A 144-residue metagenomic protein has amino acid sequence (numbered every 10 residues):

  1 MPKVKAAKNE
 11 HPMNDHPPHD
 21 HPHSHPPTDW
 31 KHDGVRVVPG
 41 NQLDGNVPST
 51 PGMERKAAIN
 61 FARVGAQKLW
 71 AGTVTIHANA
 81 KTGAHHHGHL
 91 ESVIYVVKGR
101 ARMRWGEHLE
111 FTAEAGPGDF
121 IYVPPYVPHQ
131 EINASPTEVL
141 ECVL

Functional and structural regions predicted by a protein language model:
P2-K68, G83: A short, N-terminal "cap"/entry segment at the start of jelly-roll beta-barrel domains of the cupin/DSBH fold
E54-N60, G72-G88, P125: Conserved short histidine dyad/triad with adjacent acidic residue
R63-V64, H89, H108, P136-T137: Short strand-connecting beta-turns/loops that link adjacent beta-strands
K68-W70, L90, V139-L140: A structure-centric signal for secondary-structure junctions around beta-strands
T73, H86, W105-E107, P125 (+2 more regions): Residue-level recognition of conserved beta-strand positions in structured domain cores
K81, H87-P117, V127: A short beta-strand-loop-beta hairpin characteristic of the jelly-roll/cupin
E114-P117, P125-L144: Ligand-binding loop in jelly-roll beta-barrel domains
